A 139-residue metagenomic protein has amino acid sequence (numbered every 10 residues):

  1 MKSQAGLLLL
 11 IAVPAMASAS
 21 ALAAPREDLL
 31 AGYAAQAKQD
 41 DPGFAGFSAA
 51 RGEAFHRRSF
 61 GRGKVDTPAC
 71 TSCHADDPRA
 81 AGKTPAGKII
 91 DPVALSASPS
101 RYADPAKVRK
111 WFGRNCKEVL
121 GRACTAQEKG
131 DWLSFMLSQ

Functional and structural regions predicted by a protein language model:
M1-L8: Bacterial N-terminal signal peptides that target proteins for export
A12, S18-S20: N-terminal signal peptide c-region/cleavage motif recognized by signal peptidases
P25-G63: Electrostatic cytochrome c docking/interface patches
D41-A49, G63-T67, R101, P105 (+1 more regions): Solvent-exposed, acidic/flexible segments
T67-D77, W132: The canonical Cys-X-X-Cys-His
G82-I89: Short cysteine/histidine-rich zinc-coordinating motifs and their immediately flanking basic loops
D91-A106: Short microdomains enriched in Cys/His and/or Lys/Arg
R109-Q139: C-terminal capping alpha-helices of c-type cytochrome domains
